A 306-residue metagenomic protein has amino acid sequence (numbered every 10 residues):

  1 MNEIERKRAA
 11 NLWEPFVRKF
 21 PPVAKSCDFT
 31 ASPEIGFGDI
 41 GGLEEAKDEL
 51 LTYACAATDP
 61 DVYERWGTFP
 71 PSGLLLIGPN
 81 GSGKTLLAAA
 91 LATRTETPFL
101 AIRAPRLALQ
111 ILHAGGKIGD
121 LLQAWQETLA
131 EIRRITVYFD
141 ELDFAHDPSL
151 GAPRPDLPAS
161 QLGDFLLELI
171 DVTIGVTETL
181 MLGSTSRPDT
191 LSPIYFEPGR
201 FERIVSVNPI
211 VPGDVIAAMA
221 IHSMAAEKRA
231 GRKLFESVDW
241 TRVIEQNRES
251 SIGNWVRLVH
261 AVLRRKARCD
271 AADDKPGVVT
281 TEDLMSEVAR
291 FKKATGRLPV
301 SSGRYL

Functional and structural regions predicted by a protein language model:
M1-E49, A54, C269, T280-E282 (+1 more regions): AAA+ P-loop ATPase mechanoenzymes
T30-T241: Walker A/P-loop NTP-binding motif of AAA+ ATPase domains
E64-W66, S250-V256, C269-L306: C-terminal engagement/docking regions of AAA+ P-loop ATPases
F69, E141, Q246, L258-V262 (+1 more regions): Short acidic/histidine-centered micro-motifs embedded in hydrophobic/aromatic stretches that mark compact functional
W240-N254: A short helix-loop-helix "switch/interaction" segment in the helical subdomain of ASCE P-loop NTPases
A261-C269: Amphipathic alpha-helical interface segments
